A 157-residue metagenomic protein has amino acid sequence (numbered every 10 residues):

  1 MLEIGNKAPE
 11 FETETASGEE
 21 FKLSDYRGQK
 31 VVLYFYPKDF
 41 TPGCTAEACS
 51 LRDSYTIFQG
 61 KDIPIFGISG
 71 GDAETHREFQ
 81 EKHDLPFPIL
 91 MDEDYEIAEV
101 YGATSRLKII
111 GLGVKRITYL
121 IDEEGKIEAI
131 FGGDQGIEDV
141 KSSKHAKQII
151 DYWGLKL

Functional and structural regions predicted by a protein language model:
M1-L157: Chalcogenol-based redox active-site neighborhoods
